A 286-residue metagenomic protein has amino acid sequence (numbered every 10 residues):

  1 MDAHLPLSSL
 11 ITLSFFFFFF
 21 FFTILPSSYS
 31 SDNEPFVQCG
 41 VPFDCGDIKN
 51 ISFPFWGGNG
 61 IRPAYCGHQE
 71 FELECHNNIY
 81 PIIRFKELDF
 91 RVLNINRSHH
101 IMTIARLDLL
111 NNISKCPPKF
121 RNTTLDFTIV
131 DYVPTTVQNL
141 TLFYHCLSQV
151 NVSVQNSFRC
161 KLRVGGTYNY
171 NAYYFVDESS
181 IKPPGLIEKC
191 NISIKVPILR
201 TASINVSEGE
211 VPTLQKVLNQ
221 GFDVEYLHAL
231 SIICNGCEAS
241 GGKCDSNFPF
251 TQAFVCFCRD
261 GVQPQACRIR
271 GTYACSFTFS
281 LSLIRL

Functional and structural regions predicted by a protein language model:
D2-R285: Extracellular/lumenal glycoprotein segments
